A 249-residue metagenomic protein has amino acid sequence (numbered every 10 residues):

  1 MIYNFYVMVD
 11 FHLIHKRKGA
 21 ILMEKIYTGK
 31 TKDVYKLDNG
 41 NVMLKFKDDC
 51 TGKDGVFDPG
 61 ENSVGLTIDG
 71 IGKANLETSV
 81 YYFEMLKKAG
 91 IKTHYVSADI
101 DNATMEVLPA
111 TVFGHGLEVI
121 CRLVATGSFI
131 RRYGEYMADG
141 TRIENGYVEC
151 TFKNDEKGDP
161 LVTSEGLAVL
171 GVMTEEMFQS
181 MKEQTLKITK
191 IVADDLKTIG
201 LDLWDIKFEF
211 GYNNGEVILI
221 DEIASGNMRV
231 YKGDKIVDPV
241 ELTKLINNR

Functional and structural regions predicted by a protein language model:
M1-L22: Short, Lys/Arg-enriched N-terminal segments with co-localized hydrophobic residues within the first ~10-30 amino acids
L22-F152: Active-site loop/lid in soluble adenylation, ligation, and acyl-transfer enzymes
P59-A74, K157-Q184: Short histidine-centered catalytic/ligand-binding loop motif
H94-D101, K197-G211: A short glycine-rich, hydrophobically flanked beta-strand micro-motif that places a catalytic Asp/Glu for divalent metal
C121, L203-E222: Conserved metal-phosphate-binding beta-hairpin within the catalytic cores of diverse ATP-dependent phosphoryl-transfer
D139-T141, E222-R249: C-terminal helix-cap and adjacent tail motif
G146-G158, T189-D202, S225-M228: Phosphate-binding core of ATP-grasp and ATP-grasp-like enzymes
V172-W204: A long amphipathic alpha-helix within ATP-dependent nucleotide-binding catalytic cores
